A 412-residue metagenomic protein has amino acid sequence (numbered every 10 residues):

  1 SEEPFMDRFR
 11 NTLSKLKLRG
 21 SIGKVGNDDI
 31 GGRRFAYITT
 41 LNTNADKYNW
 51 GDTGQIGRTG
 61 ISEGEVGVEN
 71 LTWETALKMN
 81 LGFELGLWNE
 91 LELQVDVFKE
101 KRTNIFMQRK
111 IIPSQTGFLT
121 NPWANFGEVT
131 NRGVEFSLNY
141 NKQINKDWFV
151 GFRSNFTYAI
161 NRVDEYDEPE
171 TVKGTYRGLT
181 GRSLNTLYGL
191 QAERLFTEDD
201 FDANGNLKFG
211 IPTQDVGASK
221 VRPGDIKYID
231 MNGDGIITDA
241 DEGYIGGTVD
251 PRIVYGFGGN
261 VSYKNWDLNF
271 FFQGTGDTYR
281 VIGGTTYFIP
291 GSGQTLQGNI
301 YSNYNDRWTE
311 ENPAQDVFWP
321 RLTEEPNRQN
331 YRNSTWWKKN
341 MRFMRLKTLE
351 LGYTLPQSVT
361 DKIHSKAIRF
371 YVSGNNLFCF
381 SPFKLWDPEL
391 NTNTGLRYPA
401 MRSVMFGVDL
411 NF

Functional and structural regions predicted by a protein language model:
S1-G189, N333-F412: Extracellular/periplasmic, surface-exposed regions of secreted and cell-surface proteins
D29-I30, D199, N204, N269-F271 (+2 more regions): Short helix/loop capping segments that flank catalytic or ligand/cofactor-binding pockets
R33-T39, A124, N141-V249, I289 (+2 more regions): Conserved small-residue
G60-E63, G235-A240, E325-S334: Short glycine/proline-rich turn/loop motifs
E90-Q94, I253, N303: N-terminal hydrophobic signal/anchor transmembrane helix of membrane proteins
F106-I111, I237-D239, T286-F288: Conserved active-site-proximal loop/helix segments of enzymes involved in bacterial cell-wall and related
P223, T275-R369: Extracytoplasmic gating/loop element in the C-terminal half of outer-membrane beta-barrel translocons and assembly
G246-I282: Glycine-rich, aromatic-lined ligand/substrate-binding cores of catalytic and carbohydrate-binding domains
